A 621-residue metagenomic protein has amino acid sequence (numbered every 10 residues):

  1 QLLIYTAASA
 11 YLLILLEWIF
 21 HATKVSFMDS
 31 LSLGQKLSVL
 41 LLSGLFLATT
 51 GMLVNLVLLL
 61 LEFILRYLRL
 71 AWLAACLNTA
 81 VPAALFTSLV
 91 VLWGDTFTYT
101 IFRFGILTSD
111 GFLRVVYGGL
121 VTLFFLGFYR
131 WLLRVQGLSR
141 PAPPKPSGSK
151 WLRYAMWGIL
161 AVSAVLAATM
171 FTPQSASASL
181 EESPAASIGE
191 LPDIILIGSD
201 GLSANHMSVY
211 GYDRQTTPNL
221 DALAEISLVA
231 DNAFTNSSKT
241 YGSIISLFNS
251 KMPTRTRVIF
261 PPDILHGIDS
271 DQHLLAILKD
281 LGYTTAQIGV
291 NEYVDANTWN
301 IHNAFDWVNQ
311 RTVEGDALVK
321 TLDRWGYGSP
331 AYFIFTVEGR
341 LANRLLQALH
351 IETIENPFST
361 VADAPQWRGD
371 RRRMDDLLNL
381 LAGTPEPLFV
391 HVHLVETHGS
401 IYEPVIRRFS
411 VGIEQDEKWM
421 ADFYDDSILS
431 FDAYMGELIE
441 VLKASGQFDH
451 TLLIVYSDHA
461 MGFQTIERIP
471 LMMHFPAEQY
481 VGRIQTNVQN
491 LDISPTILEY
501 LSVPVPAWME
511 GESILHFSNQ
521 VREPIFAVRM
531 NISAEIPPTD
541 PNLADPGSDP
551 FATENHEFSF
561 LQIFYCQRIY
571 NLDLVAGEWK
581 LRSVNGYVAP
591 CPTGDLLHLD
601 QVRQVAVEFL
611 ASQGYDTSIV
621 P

Functional and structural regions predicted by a protein language model:
Q1-L107, V115-G118, L126-P141, R153 (+7 more regions): Membrane-interface soluble catalytic domains
A176, E190-I194, I226-D231, K279-A286 (+4 more regions): Loop/turn elements at helix/coil->beta-strand transitions in domains of secreted/extracellular proteins
A185-P192, S203-A317: His/Cys-centered metal/cofactor-coordination and adjacent catalytic loops
G198, F234, Q287-G289, L388-E396 (+6 more regions): Short beta-strand segments
G201-A204, N236-K239, M252-T254, N291-D295 (+7 more regions): Short, solvent-exposed loop/turn segments at secondary-structure junctions
A204, N219, D426-L471, P476-E478 (+2 more regions): Metal-dependent active-site segment of extracytoplasmic phospho-/sulfohydrolases and closely related
E225-L228, N249-P253, K279-Y283, A382 (+2 more regions): Sec-exported extracytoplasmic/periplasmic mature domains
V258-D271, L275-Y434, Q464-P470, Y480-T486 (+1 more regions): Catalytic-adjacent loop/helix segments of enzymes that bind and process anionic phosphate/sulfate esters
